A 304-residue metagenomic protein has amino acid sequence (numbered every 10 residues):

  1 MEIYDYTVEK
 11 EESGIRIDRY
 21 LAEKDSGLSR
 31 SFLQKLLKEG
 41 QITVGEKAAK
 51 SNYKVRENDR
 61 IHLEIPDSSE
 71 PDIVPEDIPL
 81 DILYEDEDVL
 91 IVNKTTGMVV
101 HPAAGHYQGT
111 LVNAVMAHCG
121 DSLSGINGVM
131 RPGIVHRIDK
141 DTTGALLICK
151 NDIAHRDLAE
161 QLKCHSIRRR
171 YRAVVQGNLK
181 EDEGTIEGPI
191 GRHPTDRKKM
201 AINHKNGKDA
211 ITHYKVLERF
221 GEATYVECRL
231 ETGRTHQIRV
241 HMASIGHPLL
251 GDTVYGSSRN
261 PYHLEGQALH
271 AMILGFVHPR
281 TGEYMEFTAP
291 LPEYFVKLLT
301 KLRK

Functional and structural regions predicted by a protein language model:
M1-T185, P189-G191, Y294-L302: RNA pseudouridine synthases
T43, L83-Y84, H204, H263 (+1 more regions): A general beta-strand register signal
K50-K54, E227, G266: Short, surface-exposed secondary-structure edge patches
I82, V175, H213-V216, L249: Conserved hydrophobic positions within beta-strands
V92, V240, G251: Active-site flanking residues adjacent to catalytic metal/cofactor-binding acidic residues
G128-E160, R168, R172, E187-I245 (+1 more regions): The conserved catalytic core of RNA pseudouridine synthases
A201, G251-H263: Short, surface-exposed loop/helix-turn segments at secondary-structure junctions that function as lids/hinges flanking
H263-A271: Active-site-adjacent capping/gating segments
